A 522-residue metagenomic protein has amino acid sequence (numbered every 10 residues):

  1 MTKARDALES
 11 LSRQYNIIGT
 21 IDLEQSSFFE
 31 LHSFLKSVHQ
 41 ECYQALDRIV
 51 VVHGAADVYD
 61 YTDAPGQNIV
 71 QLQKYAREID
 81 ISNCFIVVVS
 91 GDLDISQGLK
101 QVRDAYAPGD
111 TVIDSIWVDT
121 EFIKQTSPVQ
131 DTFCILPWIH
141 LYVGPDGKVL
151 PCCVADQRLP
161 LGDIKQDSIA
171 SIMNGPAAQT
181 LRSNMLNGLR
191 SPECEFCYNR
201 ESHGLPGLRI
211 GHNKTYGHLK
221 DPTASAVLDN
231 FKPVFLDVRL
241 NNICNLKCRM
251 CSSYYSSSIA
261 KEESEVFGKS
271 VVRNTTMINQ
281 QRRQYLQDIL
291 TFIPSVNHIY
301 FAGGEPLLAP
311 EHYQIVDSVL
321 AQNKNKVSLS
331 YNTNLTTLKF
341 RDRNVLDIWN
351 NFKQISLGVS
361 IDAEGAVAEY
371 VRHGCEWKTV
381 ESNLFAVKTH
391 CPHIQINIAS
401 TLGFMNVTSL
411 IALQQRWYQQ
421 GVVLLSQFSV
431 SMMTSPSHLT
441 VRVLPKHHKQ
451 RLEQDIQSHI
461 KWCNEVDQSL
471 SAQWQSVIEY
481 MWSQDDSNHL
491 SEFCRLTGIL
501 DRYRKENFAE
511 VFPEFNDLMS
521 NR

Functional and structural regions predicted by a protein language model:
T2-D6, S12-Q14, G109-W138, Y142-C152 (+6 more regions): Radical SAM enzyme core and accessory elements
F29-H39, N68: Short, well-formed alpha-helical segments that are part of the catalytic scaffolds of diverse glycosyltransferases
L31, Y61-T62, G98-L99, C153-V154 (+7 more regions): A short acidic (Asp/Glu
L35, I69-Q73, L99, V316 (+3 more regions): Generic structural signal for well-ordered alpha-helices, preferentially at hydrophobic/aromatic core positions
S37-Q44, L320-Q322, H390: Short, acidic, metal-binding catalytic loop of nucleotide-sugar glycosyltransferases
R48, D94, I113-D119, G144-D146 (+3 more regions): Conserved C-terminal portion of the radical SAM core fold that forms the substrate/S-adenosylmethionine-binding
R48-G54, P233-I243, Y254-Q281, P294-P310 (+4 more regions): Core AdoMet radical
Q157-N199: Membrane-interface junctions of multi-pass transporters
